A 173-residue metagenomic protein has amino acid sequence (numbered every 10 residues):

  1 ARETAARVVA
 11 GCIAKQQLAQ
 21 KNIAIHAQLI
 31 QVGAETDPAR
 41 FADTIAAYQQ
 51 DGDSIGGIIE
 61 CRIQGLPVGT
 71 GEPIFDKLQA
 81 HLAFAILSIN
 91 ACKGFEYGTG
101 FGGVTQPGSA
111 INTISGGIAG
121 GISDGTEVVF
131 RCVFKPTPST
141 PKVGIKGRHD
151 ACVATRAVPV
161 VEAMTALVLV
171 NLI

Functional and structural regions predicted by a protein language model:
A1-I74, L78: Glycine-rich, mobile lid/loop segments that gate access to catalytic sites or pores
V8, H81-A83, A91, P159-V161 (+1 more regions): Alpha/propeptide regions of enzymes that mature by internal proteolysis
Q16-K21, T44-D51, A85, I89-C92 (+3 more regions): Change "in soluble alpha/beta enzymes" to "in soluble alpha/beta proteins
G52-I55, I59-R148: Glycine-rich anion/phosphate-binding loop at the beta-strand->alpha-helix junction
V129-I173: Internal helix-turn-beta structural module
